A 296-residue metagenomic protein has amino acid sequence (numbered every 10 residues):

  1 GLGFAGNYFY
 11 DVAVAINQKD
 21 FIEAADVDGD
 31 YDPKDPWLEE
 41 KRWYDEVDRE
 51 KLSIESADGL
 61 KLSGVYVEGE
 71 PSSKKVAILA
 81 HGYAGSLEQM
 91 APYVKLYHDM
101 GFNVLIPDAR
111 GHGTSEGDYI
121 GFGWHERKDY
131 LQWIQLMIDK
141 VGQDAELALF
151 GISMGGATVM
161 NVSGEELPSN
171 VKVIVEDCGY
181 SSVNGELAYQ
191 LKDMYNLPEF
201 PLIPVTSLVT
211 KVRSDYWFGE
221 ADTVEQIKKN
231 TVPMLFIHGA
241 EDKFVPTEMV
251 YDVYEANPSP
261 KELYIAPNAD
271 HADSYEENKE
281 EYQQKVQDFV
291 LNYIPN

Functional and structural regions predicted by a protein language model:
G1-E55: An N-terminal hydrophobic leader/cap segment in hydrolases
Y83-L96, A109: The serine-hydrolase catalytic nucleophile loop
Y97-E116: Conserved alpha/beta-hydrolase
I120-V141: Alpha/beta-hydrolase active-site loop
N161-W217, I265: Hydrolase active-site cap/lid region
K229-T231, F236-H238, D242: Short beta-strand/loop motif that positions the catalytic acidic residue of the alpha/beta-hydrolase fold
Y254-A272, K279, K285: Catalytic histidine neighborhood in serine/cysteine hydrolases with alpha/beta-hydrolase-type architecture
E277-N296: Catalytic active-site module of serine/aspartate enzymes centered on a nucleophile-bearing elbow/loop
